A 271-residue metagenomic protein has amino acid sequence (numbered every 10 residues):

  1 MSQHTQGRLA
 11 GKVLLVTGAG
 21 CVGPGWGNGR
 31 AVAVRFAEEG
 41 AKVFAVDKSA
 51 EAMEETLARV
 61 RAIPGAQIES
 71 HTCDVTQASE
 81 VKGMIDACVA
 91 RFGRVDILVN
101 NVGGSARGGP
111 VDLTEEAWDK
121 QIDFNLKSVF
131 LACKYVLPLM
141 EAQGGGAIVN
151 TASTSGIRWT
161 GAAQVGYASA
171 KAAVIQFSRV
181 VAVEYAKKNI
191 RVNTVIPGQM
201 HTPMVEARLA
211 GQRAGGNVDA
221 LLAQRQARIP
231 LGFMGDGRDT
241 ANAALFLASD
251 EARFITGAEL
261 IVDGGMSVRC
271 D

Functional and structural regions predicted by a protein language model:
S2-Q6, R158, T202, A244-L245 (+1 more regions): Short C-terminal tail/terminal secondary-structure segment of NAD(P)H-dependent dehydrogenase/reductase domains
Q6-F44: Canonical Rossmann dinucleotide-binding motif of NAD(H)/NADP(H)-dependent dehydrogenases/reductases, specifically
G109-P110, T114-I122, R225: Substrate-binding pocket helix/loop in short-chain dehydrogenase/reductase
C133, A170, S178: Active-site helix of classical SDR
S153: Residue(s) in the substrate-gating loop at a strand-loop-helix junction that position the organic substrate next
A186, R191, I255-G257: Short, small/polar-rich loop/turn modules that mediate ligand/substrate recognition or access, typified
I229-T240: A conserved structural motif in NAD(P)-dependent oxidoreductases
